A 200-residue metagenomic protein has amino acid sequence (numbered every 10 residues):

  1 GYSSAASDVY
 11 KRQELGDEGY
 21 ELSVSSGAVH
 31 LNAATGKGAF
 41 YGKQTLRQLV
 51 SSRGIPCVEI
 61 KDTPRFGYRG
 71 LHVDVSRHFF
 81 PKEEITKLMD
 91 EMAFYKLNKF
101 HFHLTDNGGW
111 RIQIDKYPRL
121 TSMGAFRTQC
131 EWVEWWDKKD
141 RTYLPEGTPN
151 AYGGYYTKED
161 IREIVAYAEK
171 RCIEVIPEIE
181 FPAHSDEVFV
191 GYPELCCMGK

Functional and structural regions predicted by a protein language model:
G1-A6, Y10: Single conserved hydrophobic/aromatic residue that forms the stacking wall/gate of nucleotide- or nucleobase-binding
E14-K200: Feature activates predominantly on carbohydrate-active enzymes
